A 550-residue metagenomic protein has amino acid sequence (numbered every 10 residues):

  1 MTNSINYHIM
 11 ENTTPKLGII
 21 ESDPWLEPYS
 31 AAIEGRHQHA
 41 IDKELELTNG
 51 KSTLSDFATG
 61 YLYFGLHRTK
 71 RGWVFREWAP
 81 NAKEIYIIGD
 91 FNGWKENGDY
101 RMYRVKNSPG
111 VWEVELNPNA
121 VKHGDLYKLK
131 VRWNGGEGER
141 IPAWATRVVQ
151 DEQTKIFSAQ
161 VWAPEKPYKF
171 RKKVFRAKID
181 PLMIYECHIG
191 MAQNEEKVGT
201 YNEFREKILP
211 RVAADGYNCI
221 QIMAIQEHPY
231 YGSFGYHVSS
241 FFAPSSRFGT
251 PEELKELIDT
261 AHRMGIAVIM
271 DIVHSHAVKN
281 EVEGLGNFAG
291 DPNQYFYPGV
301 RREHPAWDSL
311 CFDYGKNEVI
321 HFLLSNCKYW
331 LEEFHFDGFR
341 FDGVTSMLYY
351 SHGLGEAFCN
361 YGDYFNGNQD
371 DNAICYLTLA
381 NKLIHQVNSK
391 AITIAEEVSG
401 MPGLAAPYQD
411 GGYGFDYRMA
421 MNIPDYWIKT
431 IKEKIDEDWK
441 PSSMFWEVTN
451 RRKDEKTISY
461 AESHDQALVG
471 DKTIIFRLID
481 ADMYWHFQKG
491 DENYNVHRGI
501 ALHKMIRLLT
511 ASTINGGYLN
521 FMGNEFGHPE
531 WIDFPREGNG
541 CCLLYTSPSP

Functional and structural regions predicted by a protein language model:
N6-K70, K95-E96, R101-E186, M191-E196 (+1 more regions): The feature marks proteins involved in alpha-glucan
R71-F75: Structural beta-strand segments of beta-rich domains
W78-E84: Short proline/glycine-enriched turn/loop motifs at strand-loop junctions of beta-rich domains
Y86-I88: Beta-strand signatures of extracellular beta-sandwich domains
V149, P167, R171-I184, H188-Q369: Substrate-binding/active-site clefts of carbohydrate-active enzymes
H335-D337, G355-N539: Conserved alpha/beta catalytic core and glycan-binding cleft of carbohydrate-active enzymes
Y545-P550: Conserved small/polar residues in nucleotide/adenosyl-binding loops
